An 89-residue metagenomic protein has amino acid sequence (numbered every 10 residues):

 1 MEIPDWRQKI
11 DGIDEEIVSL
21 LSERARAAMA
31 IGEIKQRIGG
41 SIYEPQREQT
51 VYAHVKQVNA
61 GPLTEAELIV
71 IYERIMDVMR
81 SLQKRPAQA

Functional and structural regions predicted by a protein language model:
M1-A89: Domain-level signature for soluble enzymes in the chorismate/prephenate branch of the shikimate pathway
